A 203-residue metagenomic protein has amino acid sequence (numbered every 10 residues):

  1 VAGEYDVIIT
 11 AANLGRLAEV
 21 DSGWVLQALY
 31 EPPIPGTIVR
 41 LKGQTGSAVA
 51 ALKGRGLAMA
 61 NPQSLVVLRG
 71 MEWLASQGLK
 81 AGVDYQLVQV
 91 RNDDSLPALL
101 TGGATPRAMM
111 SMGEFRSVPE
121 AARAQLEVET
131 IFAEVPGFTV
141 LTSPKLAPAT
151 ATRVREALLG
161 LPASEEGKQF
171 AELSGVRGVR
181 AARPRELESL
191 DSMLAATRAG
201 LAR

Functional and structural regions predicted by a protein language model:
V1-A2, L52, L99-G103, V154: Hydrophobic residues within well-ordered alpha-helices
V1-A51: Acidic, polar ligand-binding/catalytic clefts
I9-D21, L99-L126: A ligand-binding cleft/hinge motif common to bilobed small-molecule-binding domains
A11, E31, Q63-V67, Q89-D93 (+3 more regions): Solvent-exposed, acidic/flexible segments
A12-L14, P32, L41-Q44, P62 (+3 more regions): Solvent-exposed coil/turn segments that connect beta secondary-structure elements in extracytoplasmic/periplasmic
Y30-R40, A121-P162, K168, E172-T197: Periplasmic-binding protein-like
I34-A98, G113: Bilobed "Venus flytrap"/periplasmic-binding protein-like clamshell domains and structurally analogous long
A75-L79, T101-T105, L159-A163, A195: Sec-exported extracytoplasmic/periplasmic mature domains
